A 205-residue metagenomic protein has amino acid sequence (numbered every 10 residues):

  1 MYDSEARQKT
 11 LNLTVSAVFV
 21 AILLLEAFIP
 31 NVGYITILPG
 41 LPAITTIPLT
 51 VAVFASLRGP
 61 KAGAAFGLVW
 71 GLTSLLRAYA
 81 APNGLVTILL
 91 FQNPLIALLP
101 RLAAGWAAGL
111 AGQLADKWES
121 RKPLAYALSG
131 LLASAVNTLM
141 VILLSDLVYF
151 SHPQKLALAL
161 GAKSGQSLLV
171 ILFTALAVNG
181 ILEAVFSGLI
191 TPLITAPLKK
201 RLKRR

Functional and structural regions predicted by a protein language model:
M1-R205: Loop-helix junctions at membrane interfaces
